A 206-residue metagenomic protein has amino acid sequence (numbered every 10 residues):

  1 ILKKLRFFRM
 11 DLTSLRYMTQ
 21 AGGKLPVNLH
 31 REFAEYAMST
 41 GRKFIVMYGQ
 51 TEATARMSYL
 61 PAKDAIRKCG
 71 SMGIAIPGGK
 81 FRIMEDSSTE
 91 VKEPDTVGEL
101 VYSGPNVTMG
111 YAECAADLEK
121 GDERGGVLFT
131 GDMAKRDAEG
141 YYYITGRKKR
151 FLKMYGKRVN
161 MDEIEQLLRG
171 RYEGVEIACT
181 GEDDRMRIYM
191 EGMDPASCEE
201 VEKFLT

Functional and structural regions predicted by a protein language model:
L2-K68, K80, S87: Gly/Ser/Thr-rich phosphate-binding loop
Q20-G23, Q50, S103-P105, Y155-K157: Glycine-rich beta-strand-to-loop/alpha-helix junction loops that act as flexible
F44-E52, M72-A75, C179-E182: Beta-strand->loop->alpha-helix junctions that form or flank phosphate-binding loops in nucleotide-handling enzymes
A55, P77-G79, G98, G131 (+1 more regions): Change "...and in nucleic-acid phosphodiester-cleaving endonucleases..." to "...and in nucleic-acid processing enzymes
D64-S71, L118-E123: Short, P/G- and charge-enriched loop/turn segments at secondary-structure junctions
I74-G78, T89-G121, V159: Conserved ATP/PPi-binding loop(s) of AMP-dependent carboxylate-activating enzymes
R82, T89-E90, Y141-Y143: Residue-level signal for well-ordered, solvent-exposed loop/turn and beta-edge residues enriched in charged/polar side
G104, M109-G110, G131-T206: AMP-binding/adenylate-forming catalytic core of the ANL superfamily
